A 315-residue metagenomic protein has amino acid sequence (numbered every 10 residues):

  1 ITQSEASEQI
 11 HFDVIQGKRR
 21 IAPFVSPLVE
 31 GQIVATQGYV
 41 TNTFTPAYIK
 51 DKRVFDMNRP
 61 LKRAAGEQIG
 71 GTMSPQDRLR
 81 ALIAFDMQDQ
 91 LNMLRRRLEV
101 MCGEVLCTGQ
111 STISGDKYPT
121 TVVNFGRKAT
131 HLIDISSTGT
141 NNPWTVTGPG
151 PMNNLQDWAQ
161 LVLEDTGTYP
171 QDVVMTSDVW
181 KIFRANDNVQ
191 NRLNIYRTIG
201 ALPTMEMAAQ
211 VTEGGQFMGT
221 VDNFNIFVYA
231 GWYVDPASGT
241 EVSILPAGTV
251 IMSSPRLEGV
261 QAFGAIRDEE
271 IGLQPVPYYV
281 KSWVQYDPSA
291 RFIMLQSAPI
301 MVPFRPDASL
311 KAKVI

Functional and structural regions predicted by a protein language model:
I1, N154-A159, E269-E270, M301-V302: Short, Φ-rich (hydrophobic/aromatic) sequence segments
T2-I69: Assembly/oligomerization interface modules of large self-assembling protein complexes
F12-Q16, P23, S177, S253-P255 (+1 more regions): Pocket-edge structural micro-motifs
K18, G31, G115, N223 (+1 more regions): Intrinsic-disorder/low-complexity loop/linker signature
I49-L132, G150-V179, S289-S297: Long, contiguous amphipathic alpha-helices that act as assembly "spine/axial" helices in icosahedral shell and virion
G139-G148: Surface-exposed cleft-lining segments at the edges of enzyme active sites
N153-A201, M205, A209-V211: Ordered core of a single globular domain
V189-I315: Sequence/fold signature of self-assembling virion shell proteins
